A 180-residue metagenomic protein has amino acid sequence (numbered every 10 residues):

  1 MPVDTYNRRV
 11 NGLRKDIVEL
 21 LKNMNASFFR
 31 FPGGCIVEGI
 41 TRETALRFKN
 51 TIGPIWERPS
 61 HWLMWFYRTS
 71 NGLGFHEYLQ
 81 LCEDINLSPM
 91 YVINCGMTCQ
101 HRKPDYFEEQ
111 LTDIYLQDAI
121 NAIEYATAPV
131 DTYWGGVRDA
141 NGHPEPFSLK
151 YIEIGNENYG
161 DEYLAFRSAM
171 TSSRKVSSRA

Functional and structural regions predicted by a protein language model:
M1-A180: Non-catalytic accessory regions flanking glycosidase/transglycosidase catalytic cores in CAZymes
